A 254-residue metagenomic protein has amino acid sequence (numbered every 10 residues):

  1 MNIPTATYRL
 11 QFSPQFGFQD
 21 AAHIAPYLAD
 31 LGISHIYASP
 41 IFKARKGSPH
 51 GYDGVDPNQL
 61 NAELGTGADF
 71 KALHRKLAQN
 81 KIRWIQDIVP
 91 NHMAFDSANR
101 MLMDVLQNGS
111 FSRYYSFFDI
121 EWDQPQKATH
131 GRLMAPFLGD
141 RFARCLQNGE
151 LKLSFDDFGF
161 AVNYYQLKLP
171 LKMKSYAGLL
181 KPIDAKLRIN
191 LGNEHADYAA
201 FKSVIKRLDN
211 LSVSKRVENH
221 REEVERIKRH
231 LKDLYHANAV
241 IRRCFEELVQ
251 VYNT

Functional and structural regions predicted by a protein language model:
M1-T254: Acidic/aromatic-lined carbohydrate-recognition and catalytic surfaces of CAZymes acting on diverse glycans
